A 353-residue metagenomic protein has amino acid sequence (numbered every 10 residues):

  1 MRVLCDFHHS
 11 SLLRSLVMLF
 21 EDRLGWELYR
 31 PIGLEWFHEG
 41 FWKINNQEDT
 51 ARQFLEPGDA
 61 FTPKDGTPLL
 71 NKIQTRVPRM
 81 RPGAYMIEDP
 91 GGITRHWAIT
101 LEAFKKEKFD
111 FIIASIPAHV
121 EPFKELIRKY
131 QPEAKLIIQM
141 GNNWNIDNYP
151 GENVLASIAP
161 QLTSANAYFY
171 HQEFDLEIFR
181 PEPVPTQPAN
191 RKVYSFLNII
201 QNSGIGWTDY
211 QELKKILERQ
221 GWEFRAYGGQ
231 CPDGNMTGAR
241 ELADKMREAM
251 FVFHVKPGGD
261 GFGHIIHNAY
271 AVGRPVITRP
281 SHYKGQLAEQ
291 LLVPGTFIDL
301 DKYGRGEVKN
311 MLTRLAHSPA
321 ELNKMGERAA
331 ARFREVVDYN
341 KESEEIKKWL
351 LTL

Functional and structural regions predicted by a protein language model:
L4-V17, N202-W207: A short, glycine/small-residue-rich beta-strand->loop->alpha-helix junction that serves as a flexible
H9-L13, M18-S164: Extended catalytic core of nucleotide-activated donor transferases of GT-like folds
F174-L242, I265: Conserved catalytic-core segment of nucleotide-activated headgroup transferases in glycan assembly
A243, I266-A271, G285: Short alpha-helical segment that forms part of, or immediately flanks, the ligand-binding pocket in carbohydrate-active
R247-G261, R274: Acidic donor-binding loop of glycosyltransferase active sites
P275-H282: Short hydrophobic beta-strand element within catalytic cores of glycosyltransferases and related nucleotide-activated
Q286-T313: Change "using UDP/GDP/dTDP sugars" to "using nucleotide sugars
A316-L351: A charged, aromatic-enriched C-terminal amphipathic alpha-helix characteristic of glycosyltransferases across folds
